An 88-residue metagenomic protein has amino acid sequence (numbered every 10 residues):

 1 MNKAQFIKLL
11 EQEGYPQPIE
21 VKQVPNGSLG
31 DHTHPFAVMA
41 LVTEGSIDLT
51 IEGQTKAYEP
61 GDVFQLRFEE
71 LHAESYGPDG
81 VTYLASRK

Functional and structural regions predicted by a protein language model:
M1-N2: Fe(II)/2-oxoglutarate oxygenase catalytic core
K8-Y15: N-terminal acidic leader/helix
P16-H34, R67-E69: Conserved short histidine dyad/triad with adjacent acidic residue
P25, P35, Q54, E70-L71 (+1 more regions): A generic "binding-loop/recognition-motif" signal
G30, M39, Q54-A57: Short, surface-exposed secondary-structure edge patches
T33-L49: Short, conserved beta-strand element in jelly-roll/cupin
E52-E69: Short acidic-glycine-tyrosine-enriched beta hairpin
F68-K88: Ligand-binding loop in jelly-roll beta-barrel domains
